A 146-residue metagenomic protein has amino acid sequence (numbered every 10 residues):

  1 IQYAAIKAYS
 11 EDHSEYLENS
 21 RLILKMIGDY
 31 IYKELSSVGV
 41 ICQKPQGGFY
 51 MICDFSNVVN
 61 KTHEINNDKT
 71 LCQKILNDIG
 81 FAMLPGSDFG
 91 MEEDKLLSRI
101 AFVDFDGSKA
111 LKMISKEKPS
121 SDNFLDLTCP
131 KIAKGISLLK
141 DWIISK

Functional and structural regions predicted by a protein language model:
I1-K146: PLP-dependent class I/II
